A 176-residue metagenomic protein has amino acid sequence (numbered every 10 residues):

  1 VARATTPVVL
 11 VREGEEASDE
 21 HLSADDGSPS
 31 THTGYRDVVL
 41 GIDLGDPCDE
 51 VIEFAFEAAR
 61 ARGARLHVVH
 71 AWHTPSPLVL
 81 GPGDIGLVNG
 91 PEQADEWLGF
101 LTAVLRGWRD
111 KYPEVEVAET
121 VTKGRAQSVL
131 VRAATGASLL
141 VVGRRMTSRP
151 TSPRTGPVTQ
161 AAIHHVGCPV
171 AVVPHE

Functional and structural regions predicted by a protein language model:
V1-A4, A17-E20, Y35, L139-H164: Glycine-rich, Arg-bearing micro-motifs that act as flexible, cationic patches
V8-G14, A171-P174: Short beta-strand elements of ligand-binding domains
E13-G14, D43, R145: Flexible loop residues that form catalytic and substrate-binding hotspots at small-molecule/glycan-binding clefts
A17-S18, R109-L140, R144-S148: Structural beta-alpha unit
S18-H32, A71-G99: Acidic, proline/glycine-rich short linear motifs
T31, L130-A133, A162: Structural alpha-helical scaffold elements that stabilize or flank donor/cofactor-binding regions in carbohydrate
T33-L87, R109-T120, H165, A171 (+1 more regions): Small/aliphatic-rich secondary-structure junction motif
T102-R106: A conserved short alpha-helical segment within the catalytic HATPase_c
